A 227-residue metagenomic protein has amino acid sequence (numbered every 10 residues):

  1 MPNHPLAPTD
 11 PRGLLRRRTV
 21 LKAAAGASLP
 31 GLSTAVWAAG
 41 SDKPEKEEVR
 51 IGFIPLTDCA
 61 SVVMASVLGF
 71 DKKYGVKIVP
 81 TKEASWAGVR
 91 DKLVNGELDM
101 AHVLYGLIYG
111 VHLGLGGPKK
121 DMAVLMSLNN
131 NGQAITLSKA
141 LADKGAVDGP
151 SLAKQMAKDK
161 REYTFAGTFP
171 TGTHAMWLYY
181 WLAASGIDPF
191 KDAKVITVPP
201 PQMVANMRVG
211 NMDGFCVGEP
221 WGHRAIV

Functional and structural regions predicted by a protein language model:
M1-L15: N-terminal secretory signal peptides
H4, T19-A38: N-terminal export signals
R17-R18, Y179: Short, cationic motifs built from Arg/Lys/His that form the positively charged side of catalytic pockets
A39-F190, K194-I196, N211-I226: Short, glycine-/small- and polar/acidic-enriched structural segments that line small-molecule recognition paths
T197-P201: Active-site glycine-rich loop that binds ribose-phosphate moieties when present
